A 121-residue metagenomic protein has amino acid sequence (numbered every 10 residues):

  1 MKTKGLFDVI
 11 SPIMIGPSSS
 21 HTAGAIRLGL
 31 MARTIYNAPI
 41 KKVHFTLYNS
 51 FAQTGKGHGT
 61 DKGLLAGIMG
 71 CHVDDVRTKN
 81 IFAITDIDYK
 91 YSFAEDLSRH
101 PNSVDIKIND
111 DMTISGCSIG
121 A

Functional and structural regions predicted by a protein language model:
M1-L6, N37-K42: Acidic-glycine-rich active-site phosphate/pyrophosphate-binding loop
D8-V9, R27-I35, G63, G67 (+1 more regions): Alpha-helical scaffold segments in soluble metabolic enzymes
S11-M31: Conserved phosphate/anionic-ligand binding catalytic regions in large, soluble enzymes, centered on
S18-T22, S50-A52, L97: Gly/Ser/Thr-rich loops at beta-strand to alpha-helix junctions that form or flank small-molecule/cofactor-binding
G24, A32, T46, R99: Accessory carbohydrate-recognition regions in carbohydrate-active enzymes
I26-L28, G67, M112-A121: Conserved mixed alpha/beta catalytic, RNA-binding, or beta-rich assembly cores of soluble enzyme, regulatory
H44-I84: A structural-propensity feature for long, helix-poor, extended segments
I68-M112: Contiguous domain-boundary segments centered on the initiation and propagation of an alpha-helix
